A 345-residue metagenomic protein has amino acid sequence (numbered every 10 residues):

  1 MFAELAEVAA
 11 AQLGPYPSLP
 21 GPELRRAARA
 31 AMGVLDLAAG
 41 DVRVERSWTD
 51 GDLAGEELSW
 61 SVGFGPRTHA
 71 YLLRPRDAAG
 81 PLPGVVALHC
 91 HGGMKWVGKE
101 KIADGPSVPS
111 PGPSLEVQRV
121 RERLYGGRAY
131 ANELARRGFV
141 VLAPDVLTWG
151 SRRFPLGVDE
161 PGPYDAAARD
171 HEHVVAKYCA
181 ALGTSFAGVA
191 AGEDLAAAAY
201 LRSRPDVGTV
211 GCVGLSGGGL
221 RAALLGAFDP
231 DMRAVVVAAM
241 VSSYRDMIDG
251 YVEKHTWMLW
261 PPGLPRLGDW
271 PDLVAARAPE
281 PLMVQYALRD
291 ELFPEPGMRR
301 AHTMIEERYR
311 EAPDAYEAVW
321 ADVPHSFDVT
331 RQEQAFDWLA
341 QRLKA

Functional and structural regions predicted by a protein language model:
M1-E56, V62, G98, R137 (+1 more regions): N-terminal targeting or regulatory segments adjacent to alpha/beta-hydrolase or S9 domains
G55-S59, F64-R76: A short loop-to-beta-strand scaffold at the N-terminal edge of the catalytic core in hydrolase folds
A70, G80-G92: Short beta-strand element of the alpha/beta-hydrolase
C90-G192, R202, M247-D249: Cap/lid segment of the alpha/beta-hydrolase catalytic domain
V174-T184, A196-A197, A234-V274, L292-H302 (+1 more regions): Mobile cap/lid helix-loop segments that gate and shape the active-site cleft of serine hydrolases
P205-S216: Alpha/beta-hydrolase fold nucleophile elbow
R277, V284-Y286: Short beta-strand/loop motif that positions the catalytic acidic residue of the alpha/beta-hydrolase fold
Y309-A345: C-terminal catalytic histidine-bearing segment of alpha/beta-hydrolase fold enzymes
